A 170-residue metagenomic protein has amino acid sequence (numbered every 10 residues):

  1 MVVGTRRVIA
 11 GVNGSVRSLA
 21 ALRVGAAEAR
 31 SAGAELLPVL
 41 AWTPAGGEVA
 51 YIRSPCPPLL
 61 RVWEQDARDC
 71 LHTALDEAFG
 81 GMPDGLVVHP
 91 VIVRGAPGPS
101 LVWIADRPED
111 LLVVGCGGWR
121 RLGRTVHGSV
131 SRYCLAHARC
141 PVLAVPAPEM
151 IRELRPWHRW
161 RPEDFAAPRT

Functional and structural regions predicted by a protein language model:
M1-G4, R17, F79-L112, E149-T170: Structural beta-alpha unit
V2-P57, H137, A147-I151, R161-T170: Small/aliphatic-rich secondary-structure junction motif
A21, E48-Y51, S100-W103, T125 (+1 more regions): Short, well-ordered secondary-structure micro-motifs
A29, L75-M82: Conserved hydrophobic residues forming the short capping helix/wall of the S-adenosyl-L-methionine
R30, W103-R107, A136: Solvent-exposed polar/charged
L37-V39, H89-V93, L143-V145: General small-molecule cofactor/ligand-binding pocket signal
C56-C70: A short acidic, glycine-rich active-site loop that binds or catalyzes chemistry on phosphate/adenosine moieties
L111-A136, I151-L154: Glycine-rich, Arg-bearing micro-motifs that act as flexible, cationic patches
